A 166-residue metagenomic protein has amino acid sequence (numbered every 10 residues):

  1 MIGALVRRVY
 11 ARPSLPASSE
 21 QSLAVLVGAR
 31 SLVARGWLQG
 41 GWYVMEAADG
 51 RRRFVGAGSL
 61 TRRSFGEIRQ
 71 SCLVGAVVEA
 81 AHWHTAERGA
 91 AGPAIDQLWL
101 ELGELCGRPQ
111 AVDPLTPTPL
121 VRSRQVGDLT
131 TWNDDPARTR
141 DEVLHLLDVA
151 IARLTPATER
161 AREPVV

Functional and structural regions predicted by a protein language model:
M1-V166: Domain-length accessory/inserted modules outside core catalytic folds
